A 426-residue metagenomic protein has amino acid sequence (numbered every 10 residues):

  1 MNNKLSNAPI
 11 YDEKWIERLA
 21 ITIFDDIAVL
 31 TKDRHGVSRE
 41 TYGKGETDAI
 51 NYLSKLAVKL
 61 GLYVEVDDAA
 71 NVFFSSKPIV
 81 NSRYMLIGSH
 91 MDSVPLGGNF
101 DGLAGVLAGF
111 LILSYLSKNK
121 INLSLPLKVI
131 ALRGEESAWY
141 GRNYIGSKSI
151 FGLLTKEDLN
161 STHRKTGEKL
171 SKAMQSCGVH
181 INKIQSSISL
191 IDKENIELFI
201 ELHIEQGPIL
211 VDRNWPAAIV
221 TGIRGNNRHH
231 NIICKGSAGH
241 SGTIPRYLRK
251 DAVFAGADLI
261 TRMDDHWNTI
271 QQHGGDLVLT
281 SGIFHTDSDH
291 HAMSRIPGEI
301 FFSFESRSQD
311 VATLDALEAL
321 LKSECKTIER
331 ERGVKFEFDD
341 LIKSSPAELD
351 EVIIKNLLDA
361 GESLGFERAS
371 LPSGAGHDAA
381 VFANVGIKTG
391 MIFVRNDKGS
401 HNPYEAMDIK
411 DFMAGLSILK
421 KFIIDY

Functional and structural regions predicted by a protein language model:
N2-G43, R133, D158-L159, S400-H401: N-terminal capping segment at the start of a domain
Y11, S38-Y42, V278-D289, S308-Q309 (+2 more regions): A short beta-alpha structural unit
D12, I23-D26, G88-S89, G298 (+1 more regions): Zn-dependent metallopeptidase/amidohydrolase metal-coordination segment
T31-K77: A non-catalytic alpha/beta surface segment that caps or lines the substrate-entry region of metallo-dependent hydrolase
L56, L60, V72-A104, G109 (+1 more regions): Catalytic-core environment of secreted peptidases
I87, L96-E136, R228-C234, T243-W267 (+3 more regions): Alpha-helical metal-binding/catalytic segments enriched in His/Glu/Asp
E135, G141-V311: Midchain, well-structured core segments that form catalytic/ion-binding scaffolds
R224, H240-I270, E318, K322-S323 (+2 more regions): His/Asp/Glu-rich mid-to-C-terminal helical/loop segments that flank catalytic regions of hydrolases
